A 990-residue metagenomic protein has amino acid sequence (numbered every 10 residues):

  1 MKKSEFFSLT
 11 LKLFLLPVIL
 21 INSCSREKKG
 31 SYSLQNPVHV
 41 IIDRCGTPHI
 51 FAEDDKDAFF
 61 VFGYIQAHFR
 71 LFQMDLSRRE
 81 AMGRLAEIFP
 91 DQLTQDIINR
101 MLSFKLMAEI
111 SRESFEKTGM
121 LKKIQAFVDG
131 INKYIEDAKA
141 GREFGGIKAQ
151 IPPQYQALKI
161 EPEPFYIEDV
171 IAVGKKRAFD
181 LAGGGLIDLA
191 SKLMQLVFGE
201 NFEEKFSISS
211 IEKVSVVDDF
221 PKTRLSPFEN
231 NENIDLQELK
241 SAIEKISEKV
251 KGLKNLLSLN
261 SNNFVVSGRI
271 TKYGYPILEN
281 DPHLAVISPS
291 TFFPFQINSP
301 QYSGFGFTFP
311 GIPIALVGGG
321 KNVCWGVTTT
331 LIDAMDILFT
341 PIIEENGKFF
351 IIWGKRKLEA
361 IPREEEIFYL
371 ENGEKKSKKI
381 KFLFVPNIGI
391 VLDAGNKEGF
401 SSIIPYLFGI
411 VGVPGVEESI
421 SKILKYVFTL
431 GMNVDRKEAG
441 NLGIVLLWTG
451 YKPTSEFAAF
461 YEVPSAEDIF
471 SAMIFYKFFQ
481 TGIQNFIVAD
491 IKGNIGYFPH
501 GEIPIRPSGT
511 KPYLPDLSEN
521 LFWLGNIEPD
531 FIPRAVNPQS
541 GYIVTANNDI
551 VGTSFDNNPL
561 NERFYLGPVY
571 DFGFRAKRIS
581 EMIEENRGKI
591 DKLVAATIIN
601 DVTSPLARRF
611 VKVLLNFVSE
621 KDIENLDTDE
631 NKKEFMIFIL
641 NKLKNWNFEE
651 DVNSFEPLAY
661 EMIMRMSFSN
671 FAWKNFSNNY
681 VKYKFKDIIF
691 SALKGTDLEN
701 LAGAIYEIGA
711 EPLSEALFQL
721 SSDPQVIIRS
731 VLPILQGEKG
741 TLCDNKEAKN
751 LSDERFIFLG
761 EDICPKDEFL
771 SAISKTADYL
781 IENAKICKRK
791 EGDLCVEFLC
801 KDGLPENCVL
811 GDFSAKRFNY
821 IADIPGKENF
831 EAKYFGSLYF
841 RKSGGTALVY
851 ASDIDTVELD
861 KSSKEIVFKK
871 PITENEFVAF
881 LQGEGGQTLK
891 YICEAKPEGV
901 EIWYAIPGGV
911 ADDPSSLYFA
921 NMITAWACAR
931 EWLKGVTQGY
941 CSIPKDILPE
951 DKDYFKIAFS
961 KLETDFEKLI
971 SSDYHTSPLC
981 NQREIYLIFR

Functional and structural regions predicted by a protein language model:
E5-L16: Sec-dependent signal peptide recognition, specifically the positively charged N-region followed immediately by
K29-I277, P282, G306, T449: Substrate-recognition/specificity elements adjacent to catalytic centers across diverse enzyme folds
P48, A52, D57-M107, S111 (+4 more regions): Gly/Pro-rich active-site capping loops and adjacent beta-alpha segments that organize cofactor/substrate pockets
I297-S299, F305-F309, G318-N322, V327 (+1 more regions): Glycine- and hydrophobic-rich flexible loops that cap the catalytic core of alpha/beta enzyme folds
F408, L442, F478-N586, M664-A672 (+10 more regions): Hydrophobic alpha-helical segments
N557-K632, P733-R990: Terminal end segments
I663-D762: Charged, long alpha-helical assembly modules
